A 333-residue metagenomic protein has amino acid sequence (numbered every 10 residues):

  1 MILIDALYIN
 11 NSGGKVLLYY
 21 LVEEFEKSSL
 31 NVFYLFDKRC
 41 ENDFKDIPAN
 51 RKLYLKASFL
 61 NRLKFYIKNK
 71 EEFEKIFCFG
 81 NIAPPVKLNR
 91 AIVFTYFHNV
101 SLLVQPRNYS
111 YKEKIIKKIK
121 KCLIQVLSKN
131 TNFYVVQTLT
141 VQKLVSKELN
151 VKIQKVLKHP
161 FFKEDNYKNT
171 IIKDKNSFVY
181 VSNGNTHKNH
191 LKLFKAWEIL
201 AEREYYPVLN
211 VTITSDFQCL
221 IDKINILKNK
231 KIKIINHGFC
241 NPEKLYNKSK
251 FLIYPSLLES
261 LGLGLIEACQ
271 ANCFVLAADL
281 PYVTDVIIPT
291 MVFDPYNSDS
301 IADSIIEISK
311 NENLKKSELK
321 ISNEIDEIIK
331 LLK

Functional and structural regions predicted by a protein language model:
L3, I171-K188, F194-W197: Conserved donor-binding/catalytic core segment of Leloir-type glycosyltransferases
L17-L21, S29-P85, N236: Active-site donor-binding segments of glycosyltransferases and PAPS-dependent sulfotransferases
L35-C40, P207-I221: Glycosyltransferase donor-sugar binding loop
E113-Y134: Membrane-proximal helix-turn-helix segments that form the acceptor-binding/catalytic region of lipid-linked
I221-C240: Nucleotide-activated donor-binding/catalytic signature segment of Leloir-type glycosyltransferases, i.e., the conserved
L257: Aromatic "clamp/platform" in nucleotide-sugar-dependent glycosyltransferases that forms part of the donor/acceptor
F274-A277: Short hydrophobic beta-strand element within catalytic cores of glycosyltransferases and related nucleotide-activated
M291-D299, E307-N311: Conserved acidic donor-binding segment of nucleotide-sugar-dependent glycosyltransferases
